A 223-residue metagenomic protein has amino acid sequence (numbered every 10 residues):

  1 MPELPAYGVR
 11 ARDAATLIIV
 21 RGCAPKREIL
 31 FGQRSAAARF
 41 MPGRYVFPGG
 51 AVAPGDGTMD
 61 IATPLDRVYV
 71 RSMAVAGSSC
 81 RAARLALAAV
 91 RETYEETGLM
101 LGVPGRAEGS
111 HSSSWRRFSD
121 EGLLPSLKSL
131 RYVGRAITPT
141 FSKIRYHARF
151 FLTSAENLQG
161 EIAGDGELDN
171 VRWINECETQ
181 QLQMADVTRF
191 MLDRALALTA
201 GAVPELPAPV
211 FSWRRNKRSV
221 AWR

Functional and structural regions predicted by a protein language model:
M1-R223: N-terminal leader/linker segments that precede catalytic domains of diphosphate-processing enzymes
